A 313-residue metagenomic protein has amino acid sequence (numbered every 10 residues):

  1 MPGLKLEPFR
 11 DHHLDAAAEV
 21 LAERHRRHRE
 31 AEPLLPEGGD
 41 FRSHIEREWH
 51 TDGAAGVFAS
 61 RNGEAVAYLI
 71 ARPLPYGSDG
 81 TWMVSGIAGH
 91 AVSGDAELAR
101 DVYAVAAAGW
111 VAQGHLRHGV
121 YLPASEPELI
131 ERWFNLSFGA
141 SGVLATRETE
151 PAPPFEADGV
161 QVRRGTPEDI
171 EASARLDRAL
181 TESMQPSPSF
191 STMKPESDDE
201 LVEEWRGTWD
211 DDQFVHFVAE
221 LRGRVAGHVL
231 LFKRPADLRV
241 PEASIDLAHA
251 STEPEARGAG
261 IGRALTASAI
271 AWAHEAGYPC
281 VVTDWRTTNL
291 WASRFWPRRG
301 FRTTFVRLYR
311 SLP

Functional and structural regions predicted by a protein language model:
L4-E19, H25-A31, Q161-R178: A short beta-loop-alpha structural element at the N-terminal edge of CoA-dependent acyl/N-acetyltransferase catalytic
E19-P36, E48, L176-T192, T208: Helix-loop element at the rim of GNAT/NAT acetyltransferase active sites that forms part of the acceptor-substrate
R24-Y103, L221, V229-A250: Conserved donor-binding loop and adjoining core beta-sheet/short helix segment in diverse acyl/aminoacyl transferases
A67, S141-G142, G227, G300 (+1 more regions): A structural microfeature
P73-P75, A88-G159, F305-P313: Acyl-donor-binding surface of acyltransferase catalytic domains
G94-G109, H249-T252, G258-A271, E275 (+1 more regions): Conserved acetyl-CoA-binding loop-helix of GNAT-fold acetyltransferases
H118-Y121, L247, V281-W285: Conserved hydrophobic beta-strand within the GNAT/NAT acetyltransferase core sheet that lines the active-site cleft
D158-A243: Flexible, substrate/cofactor-facing loop regions flanked by secondary structure within enzyme catalytic domains
